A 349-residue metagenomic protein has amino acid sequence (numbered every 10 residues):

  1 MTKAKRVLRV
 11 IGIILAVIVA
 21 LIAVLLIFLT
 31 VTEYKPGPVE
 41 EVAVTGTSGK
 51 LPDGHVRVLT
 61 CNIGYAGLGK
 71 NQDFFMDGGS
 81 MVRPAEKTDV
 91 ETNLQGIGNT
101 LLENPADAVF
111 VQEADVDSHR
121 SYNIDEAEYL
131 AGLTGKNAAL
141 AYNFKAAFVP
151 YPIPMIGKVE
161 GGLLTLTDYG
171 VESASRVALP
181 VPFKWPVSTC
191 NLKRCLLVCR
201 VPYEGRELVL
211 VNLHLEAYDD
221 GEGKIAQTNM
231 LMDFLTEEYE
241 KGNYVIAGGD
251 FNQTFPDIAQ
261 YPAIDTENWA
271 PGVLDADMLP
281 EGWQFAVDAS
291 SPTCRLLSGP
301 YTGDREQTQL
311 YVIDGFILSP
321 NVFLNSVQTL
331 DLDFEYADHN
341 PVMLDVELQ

Functional and structural regions predicted by a protein language model:
K3-K136, L140-Y151, M155-E160, Q349: N-terminal, active-site-proximal structural segment of metallo-dependent hydrolase catalytic domains
S48-V58, K70, V159, L163-S173 (+3 more regions): Beta-strand-turn-beta hairpins that frame and shape the catalytic cleft of phosphate-ester-processing enzymes
V56-I63, N93-N123, L166, C199 (+4 more regions): Active-site beta-strand/loop signature of hydrolases that rely on acidic residues for catalysis
Y65-A66, D115-S118, F144-F148, V171-E172 (+4 more regions): Solvent-exposed loop/turn segments at secondary-structure junctions within structured extracellular/periplasmic domains
S80-E86, A114-V116, L179-S188, H214-E222: Surface-exposed cleft-lining segments at the edges of enzyme active sites
I153-P154, P186-S188, Y301-Q307, D331-E335: Short proline/glycine-enriched turn/loop segments at secondary-structure junctions
D219-P320: Metal-dependent phosphoesterases centered on the DNase I-like endonuclease/exonuclease/phosphatase
V322-D333: Low-complexity, intrinsically disordered Gly/Pro/Thr-rich segments
